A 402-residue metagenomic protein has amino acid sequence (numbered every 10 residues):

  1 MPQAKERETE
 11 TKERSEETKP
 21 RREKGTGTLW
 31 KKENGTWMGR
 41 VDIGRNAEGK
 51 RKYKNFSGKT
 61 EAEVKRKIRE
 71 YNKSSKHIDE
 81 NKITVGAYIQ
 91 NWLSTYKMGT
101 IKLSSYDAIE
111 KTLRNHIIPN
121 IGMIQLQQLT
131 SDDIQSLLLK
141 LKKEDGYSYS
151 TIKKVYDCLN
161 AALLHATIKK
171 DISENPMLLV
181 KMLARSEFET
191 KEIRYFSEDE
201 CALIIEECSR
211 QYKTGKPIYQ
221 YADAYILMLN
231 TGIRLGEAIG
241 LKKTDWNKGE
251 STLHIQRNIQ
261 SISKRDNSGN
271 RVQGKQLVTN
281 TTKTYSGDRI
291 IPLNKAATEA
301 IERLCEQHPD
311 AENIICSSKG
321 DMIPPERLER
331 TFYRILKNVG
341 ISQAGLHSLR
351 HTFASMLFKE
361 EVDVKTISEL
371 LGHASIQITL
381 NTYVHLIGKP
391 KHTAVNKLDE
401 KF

Functional and structural regions predicted by a protein language model:
P2-N34: Short N-terminal "domain-start" leader segments that mark the transition from disordered tails or signal peptides into
Q3-T9, K32-Q135, E306-D310: N-terminal DNA-binding module of tyrosine recombinases/phage integrases
I78-N81, L93-P176, T190, Y212-P217 (+2 more regions): N-terminal core-binding DNA-recognition domain of tyrosine site-specific recombinases/integrases
K153, I168, I172, M177-L235 (+3 more regions): Basic, Lys/Arg- and aromatic-enriched nucleic-acid-binding interface segment
I168, I226-E237, T331-R334, N338 (+2 more regions): C-terminal catalytic core of tyrosine-transesterase DNA break-rejoin enzymes
M182, G240-R303: Conserved tyrosine-mediated DNA breakage-rejoining catalytic core shared by Y-recombinases
Y195, I259-S261, L371-N396: Catalytic-site neighborhood detector that most strongly recognizes the C-terminal catalytic loop/helix of tyrosine
C201-A202, N258, P292-I341: Active-site/catalytic core of tyrosine-dependent DNA strand-transfer enzymes
